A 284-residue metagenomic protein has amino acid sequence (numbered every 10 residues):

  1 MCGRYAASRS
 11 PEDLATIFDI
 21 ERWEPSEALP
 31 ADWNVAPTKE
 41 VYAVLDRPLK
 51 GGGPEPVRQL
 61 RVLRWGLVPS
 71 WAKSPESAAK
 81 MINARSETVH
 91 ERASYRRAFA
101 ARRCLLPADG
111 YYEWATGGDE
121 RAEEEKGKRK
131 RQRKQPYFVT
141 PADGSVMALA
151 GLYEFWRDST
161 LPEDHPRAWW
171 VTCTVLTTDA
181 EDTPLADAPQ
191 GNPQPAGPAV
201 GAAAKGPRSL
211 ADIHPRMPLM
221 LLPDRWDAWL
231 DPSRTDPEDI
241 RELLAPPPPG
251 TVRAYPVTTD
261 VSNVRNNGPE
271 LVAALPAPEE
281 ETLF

Functional and structural regions predicted by a protein language model:
M1-F284: Short linear sequence motif anchored by a di-proline
